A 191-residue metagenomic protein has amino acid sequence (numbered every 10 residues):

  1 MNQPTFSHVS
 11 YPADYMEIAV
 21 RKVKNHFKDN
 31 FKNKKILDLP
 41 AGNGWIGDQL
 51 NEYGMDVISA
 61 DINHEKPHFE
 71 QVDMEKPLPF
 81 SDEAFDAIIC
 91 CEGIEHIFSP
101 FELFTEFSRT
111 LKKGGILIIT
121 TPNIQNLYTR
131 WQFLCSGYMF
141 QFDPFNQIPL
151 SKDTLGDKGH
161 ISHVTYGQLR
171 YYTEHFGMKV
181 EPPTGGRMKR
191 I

Functional and structural regions predicted by a protein language model:
P4-K22, W45, Q49, F98-E106 (+2 more regions): S-adenosyl-L-methionine-dependent methyltransferase catalytic module, highlighting the catalytic core
V23-F31, L78: Glycine-rich helix-loop-beta junction characteristic of Rossmann-like nucleotide cofactor-binding loops
K34-G42: Conserved class I S-adenosyl-L-methionine
K35, D56, K179: Residues at the starts of beta-strands that form the adenosine-phosphate
N43-K76: Class I SAM-dependent methyltransferase SAM/SAH-binding core
E75-I88: A short acidic, Gly/Pro-enriched loop at the edge of an enzyme's catalytic core that lines a small-molecule cofactor
I89-F98: A short SAM/SAH-binding and catalytic strip from SAM-dependent methyltransferases
